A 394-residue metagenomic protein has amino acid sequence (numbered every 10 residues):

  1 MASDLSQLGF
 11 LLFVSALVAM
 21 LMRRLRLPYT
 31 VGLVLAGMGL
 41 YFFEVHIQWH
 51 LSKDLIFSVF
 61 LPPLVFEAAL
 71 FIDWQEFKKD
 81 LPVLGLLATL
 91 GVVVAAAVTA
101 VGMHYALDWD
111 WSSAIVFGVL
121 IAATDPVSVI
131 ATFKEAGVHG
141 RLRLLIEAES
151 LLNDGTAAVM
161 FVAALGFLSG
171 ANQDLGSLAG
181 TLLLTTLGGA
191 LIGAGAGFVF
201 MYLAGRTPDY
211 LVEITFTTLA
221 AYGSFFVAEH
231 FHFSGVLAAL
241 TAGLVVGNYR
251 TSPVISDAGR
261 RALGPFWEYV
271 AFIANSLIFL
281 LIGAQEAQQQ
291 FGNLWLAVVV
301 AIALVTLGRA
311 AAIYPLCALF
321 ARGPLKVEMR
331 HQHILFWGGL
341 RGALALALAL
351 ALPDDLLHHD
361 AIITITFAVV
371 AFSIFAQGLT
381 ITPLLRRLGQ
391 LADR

Functional and structural regions predicted by a protein language model:
M1-R394: Transmembrane helical cores of multi-pass secondary ion antiporters/exchangers
